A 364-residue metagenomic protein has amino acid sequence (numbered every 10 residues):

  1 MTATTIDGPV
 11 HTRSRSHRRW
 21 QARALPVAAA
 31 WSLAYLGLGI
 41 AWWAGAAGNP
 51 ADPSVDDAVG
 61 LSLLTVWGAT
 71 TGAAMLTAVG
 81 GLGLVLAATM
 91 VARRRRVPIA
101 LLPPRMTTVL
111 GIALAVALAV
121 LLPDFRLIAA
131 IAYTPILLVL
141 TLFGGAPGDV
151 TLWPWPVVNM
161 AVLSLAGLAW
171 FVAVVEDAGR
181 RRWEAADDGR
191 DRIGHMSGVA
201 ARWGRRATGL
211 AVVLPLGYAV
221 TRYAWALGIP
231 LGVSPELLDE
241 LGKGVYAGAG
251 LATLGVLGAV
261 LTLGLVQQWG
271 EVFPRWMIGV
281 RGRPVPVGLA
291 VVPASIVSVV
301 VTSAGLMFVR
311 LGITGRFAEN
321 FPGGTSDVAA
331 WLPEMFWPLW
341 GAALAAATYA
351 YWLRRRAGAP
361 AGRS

Functional and structural regions predicted by a protein language model:
T2, S16-L165, V174-D177, A350-G358: An N-terminus-focused feature that recognizes amino-terminal "leader" regions
T2-A22, R95-R105, A178-R205, R275-P284 (+1 more regions): Membrane-interfacial, low-structure loops and terminal tails that flank and connect transmembrane helices in multi-pass
V27-I40, L110-F125, G209-T221, L289-M307: Hydrophobic alpha-helical membrane-insertion segments
D56-S62, L138-L152, E236-E240, M277 (+1 more regions): Short, membrane-exposed interhelical loops at transmembrane-helix boundaries
V59-V79, P235-A259: Transmembrane alpha-helix entry/boundary detector in multi-pass membrane proteins
A88-L114, G264-S295: Loop-to-transmembrane helix junctions at the membrane interface
W153-A252, V256: Generic multipass alpha-helical transmembrane bundles of integral membrane proteins
G217-Y218, K243-A259, L263-G270, V285-A342 (+2 more regions): Hydrophobic multi-pass inner-membrane translocation pores used for secretion and envelope-lipid/glycan export
